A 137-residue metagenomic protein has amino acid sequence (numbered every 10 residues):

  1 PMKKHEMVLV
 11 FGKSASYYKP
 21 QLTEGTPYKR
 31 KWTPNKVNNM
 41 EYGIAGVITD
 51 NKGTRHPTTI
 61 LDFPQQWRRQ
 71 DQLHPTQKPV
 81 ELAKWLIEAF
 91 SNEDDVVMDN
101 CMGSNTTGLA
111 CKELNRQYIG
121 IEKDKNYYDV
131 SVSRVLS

Functional and structural regions predicted by a protein language model:
P1-V130: Core catalytic lobe of class I
V132-S137: Short, conserved SAM-binding/catalytic segment of Class I S-adenosyl-L-methionine-dependent methyltransferases
